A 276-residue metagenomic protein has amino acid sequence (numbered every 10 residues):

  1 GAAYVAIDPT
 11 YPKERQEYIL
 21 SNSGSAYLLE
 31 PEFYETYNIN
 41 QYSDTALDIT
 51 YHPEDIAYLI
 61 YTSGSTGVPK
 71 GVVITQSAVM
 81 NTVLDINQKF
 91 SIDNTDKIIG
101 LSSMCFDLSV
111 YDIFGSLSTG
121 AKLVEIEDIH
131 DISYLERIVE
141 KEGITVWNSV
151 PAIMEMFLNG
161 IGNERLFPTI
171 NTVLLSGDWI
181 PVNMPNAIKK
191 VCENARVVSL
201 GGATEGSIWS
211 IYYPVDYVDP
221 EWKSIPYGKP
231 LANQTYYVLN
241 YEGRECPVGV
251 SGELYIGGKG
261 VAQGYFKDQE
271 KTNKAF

Functional and structural regions predicted by a protein language model:
G1, I19, L28, S116 (+6 more regions): Residue-level signal for inorganic ion chemistry
G1, I56, T62-S65, I98 (+6 more regions): Conserved S/T- and glycine-rich ATP-binding loop of Class I adenylate-forming
G1-M80, L84, Q88-S91, S116 (+3 more regions): Carrier-protein-dependent adenylate-forming modules in NRPS/ANL systems
A2-Y18, F33-Y34, A121-E142, N148-M156 (+1 more regions): ATP-dependent adenylate-forming carboxylate-activation enzymes
D8, I56, I92, S102-F106 (+2 more regions): Conserved AMP-binding
P12-E17, S21-I49, V79, K190-S199 (+1 more regions): AMP-dependent adenylate-forming
K70-I99, F106-T145, Y217: Conserved AMP-binding/adenylation subdomain of ANL enzymes
S118-A121, I144-N148, L158-P226, A232-T235: Gly/Ser/Thr-rich phosphate-binding loop
